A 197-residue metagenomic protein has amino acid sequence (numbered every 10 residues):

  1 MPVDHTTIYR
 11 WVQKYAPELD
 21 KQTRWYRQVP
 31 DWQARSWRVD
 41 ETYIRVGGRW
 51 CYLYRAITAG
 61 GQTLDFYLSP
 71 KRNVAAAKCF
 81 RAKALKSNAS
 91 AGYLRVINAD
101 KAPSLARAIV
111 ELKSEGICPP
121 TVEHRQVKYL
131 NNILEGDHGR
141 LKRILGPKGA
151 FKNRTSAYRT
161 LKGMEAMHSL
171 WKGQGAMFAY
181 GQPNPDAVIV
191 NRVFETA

Functional and structural regions predicted by a protein language model:
P2, R10-W32, K113-G116: Short, basic alpha-helical nucleic acid-contact segments in DNA-binding proteins and DNA transaction factors
I8, V39-D40, A56, G61 (+7 more regions): Mobile genetic element proteins and their domesticated derivatives, centered on retroelements and DNA transposons
K14, F66-S90: Active-site beta-loop-alpha junctions of metal-dependent nucleic acid enzymes, especially the RNase H-like/DDE
P30-V46: Two-metal-ion RNase H-like nuclease active-site motif
G47-T63, N73, R81-L85: Short conserved beta-strand segments at catalytic cores or DNA/RNA-binding microdomains of nucleic-acid binding
K101-K162: Helix-centered, glycine/charged polyanion-binding patches within enzymatic domains that contact phosphate-containing
P147, R159-A197: C-terminal domain-tail junction helix/linker
